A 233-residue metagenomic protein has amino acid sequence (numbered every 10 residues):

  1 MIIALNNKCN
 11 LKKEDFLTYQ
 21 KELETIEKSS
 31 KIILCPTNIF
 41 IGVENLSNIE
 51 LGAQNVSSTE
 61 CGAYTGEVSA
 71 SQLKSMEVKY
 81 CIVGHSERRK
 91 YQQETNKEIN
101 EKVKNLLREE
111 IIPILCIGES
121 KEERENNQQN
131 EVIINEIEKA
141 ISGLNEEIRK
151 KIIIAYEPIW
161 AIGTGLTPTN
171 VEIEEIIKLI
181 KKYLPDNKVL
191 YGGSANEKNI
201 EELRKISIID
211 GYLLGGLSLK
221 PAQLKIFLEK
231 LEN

Functional and structural regions predicted by a protein language model:
M1-N233: Active-site loop-to-helix "anion-binding N-cap" substructures in soluble metabolic enzymes
